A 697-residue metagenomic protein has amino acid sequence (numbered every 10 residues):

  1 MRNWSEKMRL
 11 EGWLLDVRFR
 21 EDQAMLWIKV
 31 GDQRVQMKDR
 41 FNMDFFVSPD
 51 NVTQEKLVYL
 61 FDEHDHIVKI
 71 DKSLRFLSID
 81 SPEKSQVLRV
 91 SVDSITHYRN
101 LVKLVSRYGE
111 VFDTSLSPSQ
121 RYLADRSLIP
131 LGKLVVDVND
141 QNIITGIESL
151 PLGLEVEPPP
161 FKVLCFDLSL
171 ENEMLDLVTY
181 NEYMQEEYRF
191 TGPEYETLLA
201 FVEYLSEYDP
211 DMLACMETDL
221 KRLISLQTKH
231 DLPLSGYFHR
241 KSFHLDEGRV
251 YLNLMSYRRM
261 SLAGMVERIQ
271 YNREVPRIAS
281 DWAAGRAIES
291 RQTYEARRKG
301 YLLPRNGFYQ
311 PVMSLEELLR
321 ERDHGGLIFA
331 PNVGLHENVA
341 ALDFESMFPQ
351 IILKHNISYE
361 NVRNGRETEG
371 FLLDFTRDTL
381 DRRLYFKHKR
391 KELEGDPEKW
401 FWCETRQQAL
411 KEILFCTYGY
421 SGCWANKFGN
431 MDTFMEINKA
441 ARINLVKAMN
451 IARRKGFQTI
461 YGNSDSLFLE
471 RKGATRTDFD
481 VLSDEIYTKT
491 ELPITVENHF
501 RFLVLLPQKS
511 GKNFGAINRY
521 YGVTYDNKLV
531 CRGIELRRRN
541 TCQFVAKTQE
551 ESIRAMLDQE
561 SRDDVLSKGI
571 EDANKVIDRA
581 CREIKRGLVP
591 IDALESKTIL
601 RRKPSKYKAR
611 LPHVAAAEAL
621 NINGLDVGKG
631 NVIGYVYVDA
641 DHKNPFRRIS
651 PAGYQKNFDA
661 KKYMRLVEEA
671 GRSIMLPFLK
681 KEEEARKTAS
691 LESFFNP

Functional and structural regions predicted by a protein language model:
R2-D209, T228-S235, M265, Q270-G325 (+6 more regions): DnaQ-like (DEDDh/DEDDy) 3′-5′ exonuclease domain used for proofreading and 3′-end trimming on nucleic acids
N3-K7, F19-V30, V275-H355, R406 (+3 more regions): DNA-dependent DNA polymerase catalytic subunits
D80, L154-V156, Y204-S206, K241-V250 (+3 more regions): A general structural signal for short secondary-structure junctions and capping/turn motifs
R89, C165, M212-E217, V250-N253 (+3 more regions): A structural signal for short, well-ordered beta-strand segments and their strand-loop junctions that often border
V90-S94, E217, F468-G473: Short beta-strand-to-loop capping motifs
D167, N253, R383, L414 (+1 more regions): A residue-level signal for conserved active-site and pocket-lining positions in enzyme catalytic cores
E182, P210-W282, I413: Metal-dependent phosphoesterase core characteristic of DEDDh/y 3'-5' exonuclease domains
V333-K447, R453-K455, E470: Helical catalytic core of nucleic-acid polymerases
